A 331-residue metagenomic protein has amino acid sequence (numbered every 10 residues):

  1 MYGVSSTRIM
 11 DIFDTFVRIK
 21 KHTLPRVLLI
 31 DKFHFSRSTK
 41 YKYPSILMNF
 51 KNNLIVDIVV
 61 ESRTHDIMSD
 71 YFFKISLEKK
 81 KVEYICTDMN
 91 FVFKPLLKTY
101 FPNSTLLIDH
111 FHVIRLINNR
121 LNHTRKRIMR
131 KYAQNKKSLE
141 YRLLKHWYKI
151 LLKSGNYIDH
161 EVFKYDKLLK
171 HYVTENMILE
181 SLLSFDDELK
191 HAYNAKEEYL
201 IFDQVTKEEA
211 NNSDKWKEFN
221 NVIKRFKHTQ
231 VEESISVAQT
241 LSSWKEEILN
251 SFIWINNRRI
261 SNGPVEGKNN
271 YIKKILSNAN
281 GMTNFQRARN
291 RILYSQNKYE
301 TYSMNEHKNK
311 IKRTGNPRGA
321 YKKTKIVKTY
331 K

Functional and structural regions predicted by a protein language model:
M1-T39, K79-V82: Short, positively charged, Gly/Tyr-enriched micro-motifs that form contact patches at catalytic or ligand/partner
S5-S6, V60-H65, Y84: Short, flexible loop segments at the rims of nucleotide/cofactor-binding pockets, characterized by
F13, R37-T39, F50-N53, I58-V59 (+3 more regions): Acidic/histidine-rich catalytic cores and adjacent linkers of DNA breakage/strand-transfer/modification proteins
L29, Y84-D88, L106-I108: A structural signal for short, well-ordered beta-strand segments and their strand-loop junctions that often border
Y43-S45, N118-R130: Short, surface-exposed amphipathic charged segments that create phosphate/polyanion-binding patches used for binding
T64-F73: Structural motif
N103-N119: Inter-helix linker motif
